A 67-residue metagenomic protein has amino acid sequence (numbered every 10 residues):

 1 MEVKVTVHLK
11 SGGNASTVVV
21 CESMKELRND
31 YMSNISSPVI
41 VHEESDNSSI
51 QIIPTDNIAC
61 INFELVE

Functional and structural regions predicted by a protein language model:
M1-Y31: N-terminal acidic leader/helix
V3-V7, V39-V41, I61: Hydrophobic beta-strand residues in large extracellular and virion-surface proteins
S23-I35, C60-L65: Short, surface-exposed linear segments at secondary-structure transitions and domain or protein termini
R28-M32, S37, H42-E43, S49: Acidic, low-complexity, intrinsically disordered interaction modules
V41-E67: Short, mixed-charge low-complexity intrinsically disordered segments
